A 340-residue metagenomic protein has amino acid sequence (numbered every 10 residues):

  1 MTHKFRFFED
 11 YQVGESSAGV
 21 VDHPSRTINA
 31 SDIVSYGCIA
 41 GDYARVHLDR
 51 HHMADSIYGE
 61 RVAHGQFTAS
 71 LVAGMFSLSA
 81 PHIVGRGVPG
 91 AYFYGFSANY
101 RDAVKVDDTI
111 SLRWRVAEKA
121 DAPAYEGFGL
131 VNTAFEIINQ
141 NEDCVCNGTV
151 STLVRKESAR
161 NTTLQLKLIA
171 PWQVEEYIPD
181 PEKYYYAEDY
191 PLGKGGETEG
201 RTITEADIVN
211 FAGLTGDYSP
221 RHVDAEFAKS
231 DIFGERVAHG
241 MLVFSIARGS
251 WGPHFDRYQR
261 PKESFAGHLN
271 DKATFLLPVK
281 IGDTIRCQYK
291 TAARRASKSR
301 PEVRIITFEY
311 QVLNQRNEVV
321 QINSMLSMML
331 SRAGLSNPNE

Functional and structural regions predicted by a protein language model:
M1-S16, A103-P191, F275-E340: HotDog/MaoC-like acyl-thioester-processing domains
T2-G95, C146, A159-N270, G334-E340: Hot-dog-fold acyl-thioester-processing enzymes
Y100, S264, L277: Hydrophobic-ligand binding "helix-grip"
